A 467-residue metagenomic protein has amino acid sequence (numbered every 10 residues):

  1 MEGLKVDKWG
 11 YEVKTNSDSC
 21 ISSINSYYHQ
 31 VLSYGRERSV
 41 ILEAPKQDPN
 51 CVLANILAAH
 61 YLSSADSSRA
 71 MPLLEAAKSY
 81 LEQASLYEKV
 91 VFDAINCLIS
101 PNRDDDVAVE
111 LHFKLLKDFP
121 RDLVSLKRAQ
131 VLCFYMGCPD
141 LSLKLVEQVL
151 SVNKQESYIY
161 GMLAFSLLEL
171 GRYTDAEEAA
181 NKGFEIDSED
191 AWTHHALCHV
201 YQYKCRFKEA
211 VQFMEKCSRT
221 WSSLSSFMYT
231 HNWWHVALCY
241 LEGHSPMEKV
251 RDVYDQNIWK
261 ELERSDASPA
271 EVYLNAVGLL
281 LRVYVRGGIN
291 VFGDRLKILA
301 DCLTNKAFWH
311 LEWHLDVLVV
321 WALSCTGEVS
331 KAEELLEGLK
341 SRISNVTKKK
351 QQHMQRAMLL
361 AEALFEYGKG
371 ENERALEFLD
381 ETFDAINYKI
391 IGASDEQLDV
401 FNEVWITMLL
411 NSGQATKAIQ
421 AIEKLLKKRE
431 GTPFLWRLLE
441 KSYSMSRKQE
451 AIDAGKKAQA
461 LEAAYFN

Functional and structural regions predicted by a protein language model:
D18-I21, S26-L42, K46-N50, N55-D106 (+2 more regions): Inter-helical turn/loop elements of alpha-helical hairpins
S19, D48-A54, L86, F119-S125 (+11 more regions): Residue-level recognition of tetratricopeptide repeat
S19, S26, A58, D93-L98 (+10 more regions): Structural register within alpha-helical repeat arrays
V31-Y34, A65, S100-N102, F119 (+9 more regions): Structural motif corresponding to the intra-repeat A-B loop/turn of tetratricopeptide repeats
E43-A44, A77-Y80, K114-L115, Q148-V149 (+6 more regions): Canonical positions in the second alpha-helix
E75-T193, V200: Internal alpha-solenoid helical repeat scaffolds
L241-Y465: Helix-coil-helix junctions within alpha-helical repeat/solenoid scaffolds
